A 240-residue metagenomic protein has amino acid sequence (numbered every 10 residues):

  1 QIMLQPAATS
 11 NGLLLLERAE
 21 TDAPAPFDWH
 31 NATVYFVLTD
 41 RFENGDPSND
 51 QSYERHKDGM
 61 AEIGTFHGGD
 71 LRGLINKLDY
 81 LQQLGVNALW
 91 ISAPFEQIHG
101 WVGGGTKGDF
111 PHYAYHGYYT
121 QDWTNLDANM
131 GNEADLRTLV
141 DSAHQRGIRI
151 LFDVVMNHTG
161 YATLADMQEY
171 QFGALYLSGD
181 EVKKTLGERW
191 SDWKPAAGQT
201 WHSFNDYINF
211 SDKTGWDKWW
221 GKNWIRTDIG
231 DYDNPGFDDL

Functional and structural regions predicted by a protein language model:
Q1-E20: Extended acidic/polar, glycine-enriched regions that form or flank non-catalytic beta-rich accessory modules
P26-A32, F42-L240: Substrate-binding/active-site clefts of carbohydrate-active enzymes
